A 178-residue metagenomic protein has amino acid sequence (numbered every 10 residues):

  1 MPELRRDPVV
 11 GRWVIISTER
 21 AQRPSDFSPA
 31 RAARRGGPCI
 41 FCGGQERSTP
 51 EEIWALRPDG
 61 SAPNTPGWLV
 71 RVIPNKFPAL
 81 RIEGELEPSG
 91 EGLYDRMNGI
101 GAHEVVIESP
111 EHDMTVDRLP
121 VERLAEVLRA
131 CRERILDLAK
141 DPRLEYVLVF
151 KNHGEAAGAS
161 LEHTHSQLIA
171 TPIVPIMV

Functional and structural regions predicted by a protein language model:
M1-V178: HIT superfamily nucleotide-processing domains
